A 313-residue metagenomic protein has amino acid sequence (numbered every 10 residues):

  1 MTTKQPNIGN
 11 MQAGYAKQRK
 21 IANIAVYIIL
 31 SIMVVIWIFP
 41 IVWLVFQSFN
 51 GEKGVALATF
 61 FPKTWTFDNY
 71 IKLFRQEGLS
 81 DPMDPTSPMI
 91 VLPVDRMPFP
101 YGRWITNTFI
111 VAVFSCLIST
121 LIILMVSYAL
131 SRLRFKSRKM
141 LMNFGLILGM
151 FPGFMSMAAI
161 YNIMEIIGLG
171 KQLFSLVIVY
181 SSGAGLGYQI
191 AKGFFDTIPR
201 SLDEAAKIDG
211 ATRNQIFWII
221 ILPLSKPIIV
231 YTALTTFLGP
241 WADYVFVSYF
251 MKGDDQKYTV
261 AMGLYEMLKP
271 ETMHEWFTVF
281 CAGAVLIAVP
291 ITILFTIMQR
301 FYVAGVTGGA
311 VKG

Functional and structural regions predicted by a protein language model:
K4-G9, G14, Q18, A22-G313: A structural signal for multi-pass alpha-helical bundles of membrane permease subunits that mediate small-molecule
